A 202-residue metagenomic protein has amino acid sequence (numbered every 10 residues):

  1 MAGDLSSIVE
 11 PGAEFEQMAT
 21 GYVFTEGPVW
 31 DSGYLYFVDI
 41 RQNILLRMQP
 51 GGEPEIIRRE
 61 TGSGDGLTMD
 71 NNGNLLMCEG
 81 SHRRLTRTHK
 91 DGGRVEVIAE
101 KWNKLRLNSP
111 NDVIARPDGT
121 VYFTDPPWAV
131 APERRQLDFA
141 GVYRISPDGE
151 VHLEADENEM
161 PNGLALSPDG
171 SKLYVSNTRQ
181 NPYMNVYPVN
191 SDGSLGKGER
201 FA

Functional and structural regions predicted by a protein language model:
M1-A202: Sequence-structural signature of mature extracellular/luminal beta-sheet repeat domains, prominently beta-propellers
